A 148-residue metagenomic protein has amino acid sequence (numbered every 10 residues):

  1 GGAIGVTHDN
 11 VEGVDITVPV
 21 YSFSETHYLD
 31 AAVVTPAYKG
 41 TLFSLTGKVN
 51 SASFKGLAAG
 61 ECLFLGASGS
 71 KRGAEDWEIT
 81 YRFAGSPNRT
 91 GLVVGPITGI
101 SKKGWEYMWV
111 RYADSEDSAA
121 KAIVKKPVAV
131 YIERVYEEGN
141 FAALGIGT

Functional and structural regions predicted by a protein language model:
G1-T148: Compositionally biased, intrinsically disordered low-complexity segments enriched in polar/Pro/Gly and often Gln
